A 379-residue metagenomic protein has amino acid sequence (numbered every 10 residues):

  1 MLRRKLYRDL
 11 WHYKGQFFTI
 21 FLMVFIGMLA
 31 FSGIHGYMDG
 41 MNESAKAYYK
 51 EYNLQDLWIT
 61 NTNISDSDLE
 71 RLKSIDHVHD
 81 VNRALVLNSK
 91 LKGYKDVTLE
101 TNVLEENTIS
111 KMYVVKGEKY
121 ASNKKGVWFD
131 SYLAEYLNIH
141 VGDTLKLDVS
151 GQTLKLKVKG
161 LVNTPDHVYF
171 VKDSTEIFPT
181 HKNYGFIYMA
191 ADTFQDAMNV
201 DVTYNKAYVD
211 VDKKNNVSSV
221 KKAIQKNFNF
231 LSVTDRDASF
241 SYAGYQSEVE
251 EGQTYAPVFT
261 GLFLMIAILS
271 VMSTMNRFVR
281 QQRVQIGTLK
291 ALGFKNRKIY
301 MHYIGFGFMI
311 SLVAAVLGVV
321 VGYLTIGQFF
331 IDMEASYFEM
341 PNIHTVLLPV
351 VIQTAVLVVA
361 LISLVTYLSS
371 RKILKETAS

Functional and structural regions predicted by a protein language model:
L2-I268, S336: Membrane transport/envelope proteins' first extracytoplasmic loop
D9, S44, E248, R277-F278 (+3 more regions): Amphipathic alpha-helical segments that mediate coupling or scaffolding at interfaces
S247-E250, T254-T260, V284, T288 (+2 more regions): Internal alpha-helical transmembrane segments of multi-pass membrane proteins, especially GPCRs
S270-S273, Y303: Short hydrophobic/aromatic, small-residue-rich stretches within specific transmembrane helices of secondary active
M272-R277, Q282-V284, F308-M340, P349-K375: Small-residue-rich transmembrane alpha-helices
G287, T377-S379: Juxtamembrane inter-helical linkers in multi-pass membrane proteins
